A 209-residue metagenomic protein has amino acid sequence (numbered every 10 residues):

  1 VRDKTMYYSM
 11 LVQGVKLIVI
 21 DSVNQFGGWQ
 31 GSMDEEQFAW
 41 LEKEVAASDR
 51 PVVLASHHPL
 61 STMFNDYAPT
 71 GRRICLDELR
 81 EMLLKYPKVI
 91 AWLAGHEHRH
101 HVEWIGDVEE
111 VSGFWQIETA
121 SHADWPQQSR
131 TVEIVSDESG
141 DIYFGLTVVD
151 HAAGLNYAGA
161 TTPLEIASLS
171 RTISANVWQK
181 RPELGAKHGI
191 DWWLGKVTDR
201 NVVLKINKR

Functional and structural regions predicted by a protein language model:
V1-V19, N24-W29, E35-A47, G106-R209: Metal-dependent phosphoesterase/phosphodiesterase active-site architecture
N24-F38, A47-L93: Active-site-proximal segments of metal-dependent phosphoesterases and phosphodiesterases across multiple
P59, H96-H100, A120-A123: Catalytic metal-binding/acid-base residues of hydrolase active sites
S61, H100, H151-A153: Structural signature of outer-membrane beta-barrel domains
M63-Y67, V102-G106, Q127-S129: A short acidic (Asp/Glu
